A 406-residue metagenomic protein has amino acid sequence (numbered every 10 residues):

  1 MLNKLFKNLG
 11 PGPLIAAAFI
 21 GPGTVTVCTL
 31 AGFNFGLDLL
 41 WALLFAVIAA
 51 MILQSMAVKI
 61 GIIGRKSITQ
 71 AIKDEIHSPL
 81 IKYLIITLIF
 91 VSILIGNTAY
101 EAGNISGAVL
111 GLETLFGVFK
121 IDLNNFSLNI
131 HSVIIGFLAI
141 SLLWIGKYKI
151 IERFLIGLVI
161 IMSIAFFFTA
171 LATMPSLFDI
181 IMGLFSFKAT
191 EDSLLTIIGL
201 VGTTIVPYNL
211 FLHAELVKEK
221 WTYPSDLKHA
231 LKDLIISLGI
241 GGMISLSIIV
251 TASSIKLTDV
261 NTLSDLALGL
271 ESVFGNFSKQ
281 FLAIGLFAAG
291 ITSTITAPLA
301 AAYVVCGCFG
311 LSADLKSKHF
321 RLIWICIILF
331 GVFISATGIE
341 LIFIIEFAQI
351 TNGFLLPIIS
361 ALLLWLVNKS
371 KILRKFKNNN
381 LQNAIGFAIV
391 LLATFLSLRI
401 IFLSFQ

Functional and structural regions predicted by a protein language model:
M1-T24, L84, T196, W221-S225 (+1 more regions): Membrane-interface "cap" regions at the ends of multi-pass membrane proteins
I15, A42-I76, I89-A99, A252: Juxtamembrane transmembrane-helix boundary signature
C28-L30, M56-I81, L112, F116 (+3 more regions): Flexible loop linkers connecting adjacent transmembrane helices in multi-pass alpha-helical membrane transporters
G36, G64-I95, V118, N125 (+3 more regions): Transmembrane-helix boundary/entry motifs in multi-pass membrane transporters
A50-V58, L80-I145, G202, A288-I295: Helix-loop-helix module between adjacent transmembrane segments
I52-I63, V217, G239-L266: Extracellular/periplasmic helix-exit of transmembrane alpha-helices
T87-F90, L115-W144, I161-F166, D314-F333 (+1 more regions): Transmembrane alpha-helical segments of multi-pass small-molecule transport proteins
V159-F185, I197-A214, L362-K371, S397-Q406: Hydrophobic alpha-helical segments and their helix-loop junctions in multi-pass secondary transporters
